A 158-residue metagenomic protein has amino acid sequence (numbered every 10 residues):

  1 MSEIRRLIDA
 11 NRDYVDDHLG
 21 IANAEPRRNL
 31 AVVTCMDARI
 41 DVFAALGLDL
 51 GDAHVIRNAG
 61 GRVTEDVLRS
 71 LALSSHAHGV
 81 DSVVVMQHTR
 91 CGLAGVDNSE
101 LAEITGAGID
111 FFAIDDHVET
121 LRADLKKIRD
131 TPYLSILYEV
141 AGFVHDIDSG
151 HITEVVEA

Functional and structural regions predicted by a protein language model:
M1-R27, G60-D66, L73, A77-H78 (+1 more regions): Divalent-metal-activated hydrolytic enzyme cores
D13-D17, A22-L48: N-terminal short beta-loop-beta anion/metal-coordinating cradle
V32, I56, V85, G150: Divalent metal-coordination and catalytic microenvironments
V33-C35, M86, F143: Short hydrophobic segments within beta-strands
T34, R57, V156: Pocket-edge structural micro-motifs
T34-R39, G61-R62, T89-C91: Short glycine-enriched loops at secondary-structure junctions
G47-V55: Short helix-loop-beta junction
H78-H88: Ordered, amphipathic secondary-structure segments that act as subunit-interaction surfaces in large macromolecular
